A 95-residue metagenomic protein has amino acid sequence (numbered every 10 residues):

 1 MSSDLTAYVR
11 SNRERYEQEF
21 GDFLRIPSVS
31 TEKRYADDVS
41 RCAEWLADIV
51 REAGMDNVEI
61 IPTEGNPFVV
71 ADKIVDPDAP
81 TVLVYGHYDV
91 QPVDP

Functional and structural regions predicted by a protein language model:
S2-P95: Acidic/His- and Gly-rich active-site-bordering loop/insert found across diverse amide/peptide-bond hydrolases
